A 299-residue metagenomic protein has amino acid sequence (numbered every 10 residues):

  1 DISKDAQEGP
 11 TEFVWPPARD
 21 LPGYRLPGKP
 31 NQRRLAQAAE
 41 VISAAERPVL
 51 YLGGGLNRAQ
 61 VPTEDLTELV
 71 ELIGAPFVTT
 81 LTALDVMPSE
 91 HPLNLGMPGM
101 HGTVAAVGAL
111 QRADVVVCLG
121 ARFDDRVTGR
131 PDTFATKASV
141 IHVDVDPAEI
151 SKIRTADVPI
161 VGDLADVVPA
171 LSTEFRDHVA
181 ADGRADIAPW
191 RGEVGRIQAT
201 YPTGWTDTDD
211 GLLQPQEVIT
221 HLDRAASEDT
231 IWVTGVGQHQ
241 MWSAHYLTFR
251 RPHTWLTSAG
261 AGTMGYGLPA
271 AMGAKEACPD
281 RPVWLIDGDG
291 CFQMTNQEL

Functional and structural regions predicted by a protein language model:
D1-A44, P202-W205: Conformationally flexible catalytic loops at phosphate/diphosphate-handling active centers
D1-E8, L81-L84, L110, G120-H142 (+1 more regions): Conserved thiamine diphosphate
D1-Q7, G54-L56, P147, V236-Q240: Glycine-rich beta-alpha junction loops
L26, A83-R191: Glycine-rich, acidic loop regions that bind phosphate or pyrophosphate groups
R34-L50, L69, L110-A113, H221-T230 (+1 more regions): Glycine-rich phosphate/diphosphate-binding loops that line cofactor/substrate pockets in enzymes
V107, R112, I150-V161, A165-P169 (+1 more regions): Thiamine diphosphate
G192-D280: Active-site diphosphate/adenylate-binding microenvironment
